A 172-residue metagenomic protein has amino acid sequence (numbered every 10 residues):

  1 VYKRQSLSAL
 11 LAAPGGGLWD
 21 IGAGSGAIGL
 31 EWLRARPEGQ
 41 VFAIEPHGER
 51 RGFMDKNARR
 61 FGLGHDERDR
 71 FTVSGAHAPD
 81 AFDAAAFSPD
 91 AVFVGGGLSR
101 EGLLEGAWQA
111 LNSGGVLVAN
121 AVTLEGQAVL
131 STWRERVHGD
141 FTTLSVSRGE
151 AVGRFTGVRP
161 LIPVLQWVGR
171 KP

Functional and structural regions predicted by a protein language model:
V1-Y2: Short, small-residue-biased leader/transition segments that mark boundaries at the very start of proteins
S8-P14, R34, Q109: Glycine-rich helix-loop-beta junction characteristic of Rossmann-like nucleotide cofactor-binding loops
G15-G24: Conserved class I S-adenosyl-L-methionine
S25-P37: Conserved SAM-binding loop of SAM-dependent methyltransferases across substrates and taxa, primarily the Class I
E38-F42: Short beta-strand element of Class I
I44-F87: S-adenosyl-L-methionine
T72-V118: Active-site segment flanking the S-adenosylmethionine/decSAM binding pocket in AdoMet-dependent transferases
G106-L165: C-terminal substrate-binding/active-site "lid" region of AdoMet-derived donor-dependent transferases
